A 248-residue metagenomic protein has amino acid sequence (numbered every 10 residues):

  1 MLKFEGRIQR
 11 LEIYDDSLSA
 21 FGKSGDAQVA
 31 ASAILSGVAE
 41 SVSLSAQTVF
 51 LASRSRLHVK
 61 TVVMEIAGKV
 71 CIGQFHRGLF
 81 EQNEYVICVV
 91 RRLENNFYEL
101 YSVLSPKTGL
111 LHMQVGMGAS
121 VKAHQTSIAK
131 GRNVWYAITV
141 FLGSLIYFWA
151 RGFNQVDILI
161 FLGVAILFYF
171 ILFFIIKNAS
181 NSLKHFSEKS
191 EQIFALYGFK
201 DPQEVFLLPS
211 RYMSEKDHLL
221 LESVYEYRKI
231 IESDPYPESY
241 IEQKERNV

Functional and structural regions predicted by a protein language model:
M1-R54, N83, A119-H124: Structural detector for short beta-strands of small beta-barrel domains
V49-F50, G73-F75: Eukaryotic intrinsically disordered and solvent-exposed regulatory patches
S55-K60, F97-E99: A short, compositionally biased
M64-C71: Short, structured beta-strand/loop micro-motifs enriched in basic residues and often containing a Trp
F75-C88: Short nucleic-acid-contacting surface segments enriched for D/E, G, S/T with interspersed K/R
R91-G131: OB-fold/S1-family single-stranded nucleic acid-binding modules
S120-Y197, D201-P202: Alpha-helical transmembrane spans
E191-V248: Charged, low-complexity cytosol-facing tails and large interhelical loops of integral membrane proteins
